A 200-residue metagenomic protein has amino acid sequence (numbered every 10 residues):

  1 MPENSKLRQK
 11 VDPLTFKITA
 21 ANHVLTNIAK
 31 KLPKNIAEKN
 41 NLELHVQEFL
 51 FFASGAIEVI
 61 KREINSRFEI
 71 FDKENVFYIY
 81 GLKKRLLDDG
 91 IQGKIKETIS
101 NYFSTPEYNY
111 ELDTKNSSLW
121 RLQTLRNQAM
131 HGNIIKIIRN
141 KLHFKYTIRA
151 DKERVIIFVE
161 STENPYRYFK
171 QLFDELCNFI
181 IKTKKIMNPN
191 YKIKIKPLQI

Functional and structural regions predicted by a protein language model:
M1-H23, N27-F51, V59-I200: Acidic, Ser/Thr/Gly/Pro-rich intrinsically disordered interaction regions
